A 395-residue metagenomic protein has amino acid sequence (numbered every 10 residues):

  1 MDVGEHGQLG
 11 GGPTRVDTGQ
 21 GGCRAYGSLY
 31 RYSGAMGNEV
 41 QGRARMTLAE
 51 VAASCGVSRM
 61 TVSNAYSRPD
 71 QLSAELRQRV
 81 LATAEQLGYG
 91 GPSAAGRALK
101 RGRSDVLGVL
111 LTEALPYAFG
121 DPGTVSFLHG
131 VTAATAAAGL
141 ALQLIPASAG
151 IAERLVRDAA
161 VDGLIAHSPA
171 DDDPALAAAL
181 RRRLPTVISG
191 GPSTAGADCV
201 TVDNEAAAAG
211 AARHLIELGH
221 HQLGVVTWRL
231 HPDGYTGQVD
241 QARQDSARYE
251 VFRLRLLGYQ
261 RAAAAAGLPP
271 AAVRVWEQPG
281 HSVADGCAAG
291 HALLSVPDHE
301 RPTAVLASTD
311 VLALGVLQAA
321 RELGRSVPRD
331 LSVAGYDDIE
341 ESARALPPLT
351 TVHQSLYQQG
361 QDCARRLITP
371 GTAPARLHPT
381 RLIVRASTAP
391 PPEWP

Functional and structural regions predicted by a protein language model:
E5, G11-R103, P395: N-terminal helix-turn-helix DNA-binding module of bacterial transcription factors
Q8-G10, G21, C287, H291-P395: Flexible loop/turn connectors
A53, K100, V156-R157, L180 (+3 more regions): Non-catalytic positions within long, well-ordered alpha-helices that form the structural scaffold/packing of enzyme
S58, D105, D162, H220-Q222 (+1 more regions): Short acidic/polar active-site loop segments enriched in Thr and Asp
Q78, A82, G90-L155, G163: Amphipathic helical "hinge" segments at domain boundaries
A114-V125, A147-I151, V200-A207, V225-A264 (+5 more regions): Hinge/beta->alpha junction and helix N-cap segments in small-molecule ligand-binding domains
A170-A206, W228-G237, D337-L349: Flexible loop/hinge segments that line or gate small-molecule binding clefts
